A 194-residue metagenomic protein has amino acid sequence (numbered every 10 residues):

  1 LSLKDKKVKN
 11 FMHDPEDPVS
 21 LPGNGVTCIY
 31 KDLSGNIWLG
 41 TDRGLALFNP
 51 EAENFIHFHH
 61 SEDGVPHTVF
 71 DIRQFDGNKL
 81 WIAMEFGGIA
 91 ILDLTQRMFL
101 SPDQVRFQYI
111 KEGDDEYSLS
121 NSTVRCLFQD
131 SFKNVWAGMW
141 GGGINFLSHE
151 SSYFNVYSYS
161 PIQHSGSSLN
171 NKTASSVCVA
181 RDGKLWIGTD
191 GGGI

Functional and structural regions predicted by a protein language model:
L1-I194: Carboxylate-rich, polar loop motifs that coordinate divalent cations or form catalytic acidic clusters
